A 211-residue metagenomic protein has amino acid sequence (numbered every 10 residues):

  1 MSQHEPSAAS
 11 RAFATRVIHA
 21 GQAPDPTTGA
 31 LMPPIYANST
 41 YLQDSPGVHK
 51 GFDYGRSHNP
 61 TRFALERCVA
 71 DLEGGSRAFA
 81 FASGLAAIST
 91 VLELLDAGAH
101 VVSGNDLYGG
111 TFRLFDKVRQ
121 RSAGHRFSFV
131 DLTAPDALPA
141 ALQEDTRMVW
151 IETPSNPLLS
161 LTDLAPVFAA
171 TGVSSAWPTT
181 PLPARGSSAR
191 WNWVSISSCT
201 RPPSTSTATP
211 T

Functional and structural regions predicted by a protein language model:
S2-A9, F79-T211: Conserved PLP-enzyme active-site core in the AAT-like
S2-N59, L65-C68: N-terminal "arm"/small-domain region of PLP-dependent enzymes with the aminotransferase-like
T28, E73, S122-A123: A broad structural signal for alpha-helix termini and local helix breaks/kinks
T40-S89, E93-L94, G110-V118: Conserved N-terminal alpha-helix of the aminotransferase class I/II PLP-enzyme fold
